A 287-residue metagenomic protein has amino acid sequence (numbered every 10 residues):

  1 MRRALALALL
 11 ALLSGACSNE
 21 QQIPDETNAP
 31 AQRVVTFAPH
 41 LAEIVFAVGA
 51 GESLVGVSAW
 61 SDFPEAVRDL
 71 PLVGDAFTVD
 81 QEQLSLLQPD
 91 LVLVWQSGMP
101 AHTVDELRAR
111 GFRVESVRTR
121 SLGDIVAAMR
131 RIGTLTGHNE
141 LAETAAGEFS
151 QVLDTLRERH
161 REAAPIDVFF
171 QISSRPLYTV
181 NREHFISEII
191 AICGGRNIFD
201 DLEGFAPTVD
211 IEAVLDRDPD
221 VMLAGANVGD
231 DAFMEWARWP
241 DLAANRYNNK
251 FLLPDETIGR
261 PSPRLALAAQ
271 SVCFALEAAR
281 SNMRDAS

Functional and structural regions predicted by a protein language model:
R2-L7: Sec-dependent signal peptide recognition, specifically the positively charged N-region followed immediately by
L13-A16: C-terminal motif of bacterial Sec signal peptides marking the signal peptidase cleavage site
N19-R33, D90-L91, A101-Y178, F199-D201 (+1 more regions): Extracytoplasmic substrate-binding proteins
R33-L87, L91-G98, H102-T103, I198 (+1 more regions): A short, structured surface patch at a secondary-structure boundary
A38, Q96-S97, I172, L202 (+3 more regions): Short secondary-structure boundary segments
S58, E183-A206, A226, F251-L252: His/Asp/Glu-enriched short active-site or ligand-binding loop at hydrolase and phosphoryl-transfer sites
Q81-Q88, R110, V209-D218: Short helices/loops that flank or line small-molecule/ion binding pockets
G98-A109, D216, V221-R238: A ligand-binding cleft/hinge motif common to bilobed small-molecule-binding domains
